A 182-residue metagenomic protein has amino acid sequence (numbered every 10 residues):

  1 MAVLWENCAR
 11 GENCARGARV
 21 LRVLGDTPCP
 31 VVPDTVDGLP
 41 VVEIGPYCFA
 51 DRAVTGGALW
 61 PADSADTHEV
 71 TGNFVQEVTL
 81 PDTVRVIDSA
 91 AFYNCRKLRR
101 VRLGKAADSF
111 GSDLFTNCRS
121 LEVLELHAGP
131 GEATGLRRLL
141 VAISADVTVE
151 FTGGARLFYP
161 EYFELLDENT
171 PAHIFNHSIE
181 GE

Functional and structural regions predicted by a protein language model:
M1-G17: The feature captures the LRR N-terminal capping module
A2-N7, L24-V42, A53-V86, R96-S109 (+2 more regions): Structural signature of tandem-repeat unit edges
V20-R22: Short beta-strand motif preference
I44-P46: Extracellular beta-strand-rich solenoid/capping regions of secreted or surface-exposed proteins that bind or remodel
